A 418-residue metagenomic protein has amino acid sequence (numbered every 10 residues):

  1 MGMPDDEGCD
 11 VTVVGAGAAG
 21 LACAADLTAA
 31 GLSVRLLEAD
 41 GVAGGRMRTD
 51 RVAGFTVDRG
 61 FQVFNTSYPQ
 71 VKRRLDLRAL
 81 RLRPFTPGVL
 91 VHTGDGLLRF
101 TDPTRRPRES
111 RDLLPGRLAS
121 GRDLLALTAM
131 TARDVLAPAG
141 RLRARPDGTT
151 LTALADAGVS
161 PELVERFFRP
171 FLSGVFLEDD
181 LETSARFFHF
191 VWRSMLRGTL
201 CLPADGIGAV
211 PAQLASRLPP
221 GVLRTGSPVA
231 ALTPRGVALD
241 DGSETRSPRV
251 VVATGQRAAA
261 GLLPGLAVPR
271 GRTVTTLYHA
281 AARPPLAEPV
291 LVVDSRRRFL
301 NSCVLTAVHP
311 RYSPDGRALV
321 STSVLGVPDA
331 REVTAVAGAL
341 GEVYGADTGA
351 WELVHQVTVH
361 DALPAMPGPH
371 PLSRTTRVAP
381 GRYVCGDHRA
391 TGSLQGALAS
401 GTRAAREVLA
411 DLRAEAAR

Functional and structural regions predicted by a protein language model:
G2-D6, A230-V343: Mid-domain catalytic core of redox enzymes that form a hydrophobic substrate pocket/lid adjacent to a catalytic redox
G2-P4, P310-R418: Conserved flavin/dinucleotide-binding core of flavoenzymes
C9-L36: N-terminal Rossmann-like FAD-binding beta1-loop-alpha1 element of flavoenzymes
T28-V52: Glycine-rich FAD pyrophosphate-binding loop
D50-R73: N-terminal glycine-rich dinucleotide-binding loop that anchors FAD/FMN and/or NAD(P) in oxidoreductases
Q62-P69, L142-G148, A157, R193-S216 (+1 more regions): Short beta-strand to alpha-helix junction loop
Y68-L77, R81-L181, L196-R197: Mobile amphipathic helical/loop "lid" adjacent to a hydrophobic cofactor/ligand pocket
H189-A238, T245: Helical element adjacent to the flavin cofactor pocket in flavoenzyme catalytic cores
